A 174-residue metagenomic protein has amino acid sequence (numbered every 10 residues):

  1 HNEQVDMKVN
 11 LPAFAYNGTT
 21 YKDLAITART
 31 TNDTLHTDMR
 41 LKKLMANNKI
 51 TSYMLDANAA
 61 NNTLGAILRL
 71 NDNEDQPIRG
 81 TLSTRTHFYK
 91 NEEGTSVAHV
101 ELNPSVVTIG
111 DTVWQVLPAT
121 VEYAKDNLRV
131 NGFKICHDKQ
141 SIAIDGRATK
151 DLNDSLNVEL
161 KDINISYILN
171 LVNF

Functional and structural regions predicted by a protein language model:
H1-F174: Interface amphipathic segments
